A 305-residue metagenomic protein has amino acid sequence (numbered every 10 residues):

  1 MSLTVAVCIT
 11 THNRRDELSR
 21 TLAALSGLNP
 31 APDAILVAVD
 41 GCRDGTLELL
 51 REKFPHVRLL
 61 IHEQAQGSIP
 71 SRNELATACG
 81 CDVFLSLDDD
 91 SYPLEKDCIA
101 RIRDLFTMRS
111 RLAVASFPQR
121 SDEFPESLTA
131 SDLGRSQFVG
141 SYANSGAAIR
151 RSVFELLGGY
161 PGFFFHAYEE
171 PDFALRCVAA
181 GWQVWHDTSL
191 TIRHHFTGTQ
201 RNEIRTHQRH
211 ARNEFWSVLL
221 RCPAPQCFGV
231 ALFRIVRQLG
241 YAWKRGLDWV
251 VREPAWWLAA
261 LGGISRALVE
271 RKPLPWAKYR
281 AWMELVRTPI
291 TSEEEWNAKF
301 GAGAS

Functional and structural regions predicted by a protein language model:
A23-P32: Short, acidic, metal-binding catalytic loop of nucleotide-sugar glycosyltransferases
P32-G41, L60-H62: Short beta-strand/loop segment that forms part of the nucleotide-sugar
V39-E48, S91-Y92: A conserved acidic beta->alpha catalytic loop
H62-C79: Glycine-rich, basic loop-to-helix element that forms the pyrophosphate-binding segment of sugar-nucleotide handling
F84: Short aromatic/hydrophobic "clamp" motif used to bind/position activated sugar donors
Y92-S127: Conserved donor NDP-sugar-binding/catalytic core segment of glycosyltransferases
G146-I149, V153-G158, F164-T191: A short, conserved alpha-helix in the catalytic core of glycosyltransferases
Q226-S305: Non-catalytic, C-terminal membrane-associated alpha-helical segments of glycosyltransferases
